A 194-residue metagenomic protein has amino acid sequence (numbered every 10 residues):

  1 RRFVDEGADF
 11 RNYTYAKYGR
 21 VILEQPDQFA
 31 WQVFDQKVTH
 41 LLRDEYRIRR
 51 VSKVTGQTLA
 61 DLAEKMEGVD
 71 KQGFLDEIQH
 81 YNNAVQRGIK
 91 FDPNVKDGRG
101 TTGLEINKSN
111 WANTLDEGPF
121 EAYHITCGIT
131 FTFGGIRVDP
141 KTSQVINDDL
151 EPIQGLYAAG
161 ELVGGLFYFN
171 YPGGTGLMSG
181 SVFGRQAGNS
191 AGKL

Functional and structural regions predicted by a protein language model:
R1-Y171: Mobile, glycine/GP-rich and aromatic-enriched active-site lid/loop segments adjacent to catalytic centers
V163-L194: A conserved FAD-binding loop/helix module that cradles the flavin
